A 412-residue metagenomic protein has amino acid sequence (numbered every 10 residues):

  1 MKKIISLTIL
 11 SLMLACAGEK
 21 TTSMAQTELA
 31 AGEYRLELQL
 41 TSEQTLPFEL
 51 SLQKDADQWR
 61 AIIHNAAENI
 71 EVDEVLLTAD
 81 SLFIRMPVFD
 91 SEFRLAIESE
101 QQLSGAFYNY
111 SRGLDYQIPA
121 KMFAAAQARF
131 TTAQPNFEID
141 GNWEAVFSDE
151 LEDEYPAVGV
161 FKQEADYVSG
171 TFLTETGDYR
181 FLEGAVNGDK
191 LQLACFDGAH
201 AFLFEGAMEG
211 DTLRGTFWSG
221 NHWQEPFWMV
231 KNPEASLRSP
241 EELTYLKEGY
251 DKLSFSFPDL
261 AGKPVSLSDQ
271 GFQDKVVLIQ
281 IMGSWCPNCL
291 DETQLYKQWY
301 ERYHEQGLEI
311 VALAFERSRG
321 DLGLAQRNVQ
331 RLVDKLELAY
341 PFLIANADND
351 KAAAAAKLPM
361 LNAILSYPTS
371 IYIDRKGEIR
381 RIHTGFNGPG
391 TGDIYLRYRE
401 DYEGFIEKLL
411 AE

Functional and structural regions predicted by a protein language model:
K2-L7: Sec-dependent signal peptide recognition, specifically the positively charged N-region followed immediately by
L14-A15: C-terminal motif of bacterial Sec signal peptides marking the signal peptidase cleavage site
E28-A96, R129-F130, F137-M208: Central antiparallel beta-sheet cores of small beta-barrel/beta-sandwich binding domains
N232-D269: N-terminal "domain-start" segment that seeds a small globular fold
S266-E292, Y296, I310: Short active-site neighborhood of thiol/selenol oxidoreductases, capturing the structured segment around
D291-E337, D348-A355: Structural microenvironment flanking redox-active thiols in thiol-disulfide oxidoreductases
E337-P341, K357-I371: Structural micro-motif
S366-E412: Thiol-/selenol-based redox modules, centered on thioredoxin-like and closely related oxidoreductase domains
